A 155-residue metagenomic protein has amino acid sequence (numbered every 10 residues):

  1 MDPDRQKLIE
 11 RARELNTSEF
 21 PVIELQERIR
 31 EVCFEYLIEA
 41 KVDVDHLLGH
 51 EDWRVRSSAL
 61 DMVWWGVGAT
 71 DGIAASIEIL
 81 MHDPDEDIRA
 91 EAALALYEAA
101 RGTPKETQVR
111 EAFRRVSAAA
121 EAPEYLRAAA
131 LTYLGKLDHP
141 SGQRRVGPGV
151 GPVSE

Functional and structural regions predicted by a protein language model:
M1-I29: N-terminal "cap/leader" segments of large eukaryotic alpha-helical scaffolds
D2-R13, E35-G49, G68-H82, T103-S117 (+1 more regions): Amphipathic alpha-helical scaffolding segments comprising HEAT/armadillo-like alpha-solenoid repeats
I9-R13, R56-S57, A75-S76, R89-E91 (+3 more regions): Secondary-structure boundary/capping motif
E14-F20, L48-R54, M81-D87, A118-Y125 (+1 more regions): Short coil turns that connect the paired helices of HEAT/ARM alpha-solenoid repeats
E19-Y36, H46, S57-A69, D87-P104 (+1 more regions): Structural detector for internal amphipathic alpha-helices that build alpha-solenoid repeat scaffolds
V63, E78-I79, L96, E111 (+5 more regions): A sequence-level detector of short, solvent-exposed, charge-rich linear segments
P123, T132-L134, S141-E155: Acidic, small-residue rich beta-repeat scaffolds with periodic aromatic anchors
